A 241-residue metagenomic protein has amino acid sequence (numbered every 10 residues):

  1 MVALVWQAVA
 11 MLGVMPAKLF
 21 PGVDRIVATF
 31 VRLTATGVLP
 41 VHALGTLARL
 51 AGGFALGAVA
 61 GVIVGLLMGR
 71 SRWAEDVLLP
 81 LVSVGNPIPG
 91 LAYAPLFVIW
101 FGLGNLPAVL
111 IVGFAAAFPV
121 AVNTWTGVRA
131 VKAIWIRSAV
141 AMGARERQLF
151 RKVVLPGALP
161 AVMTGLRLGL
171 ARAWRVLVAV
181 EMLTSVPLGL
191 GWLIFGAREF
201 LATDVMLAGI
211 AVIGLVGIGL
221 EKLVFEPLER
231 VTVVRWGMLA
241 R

Functional and structural regions predicted by a protein language model:
M1-V14: N-terminal signal-anchor transmembrane alpha helix
L12-A55: Periplasmic/extracellular loop-to-transmembrane helix junction in inner-membrane transport proteins
G52-V82: Transmembrane-helix boundary motif in ABC transporter permease subunits
P80, N123-L166, G191: Short cytoplasmic-facing helical segments at TM-TM junctions of multi-pass membrane proteins
S83-P119, T126-G127: Generic hydrophobic transmembrane alpha-helix motif, especially the helices
L110, F114, E146-V180, A208 (+1 more regions): Transmembrane alpha-helices
L190-L228: Hydrophobic alpha-helical transmembrane segments of polytopic membrane proteins
E229-R241: Short cytosolic juxtamembrane segments of multi-pass membrane proteins
